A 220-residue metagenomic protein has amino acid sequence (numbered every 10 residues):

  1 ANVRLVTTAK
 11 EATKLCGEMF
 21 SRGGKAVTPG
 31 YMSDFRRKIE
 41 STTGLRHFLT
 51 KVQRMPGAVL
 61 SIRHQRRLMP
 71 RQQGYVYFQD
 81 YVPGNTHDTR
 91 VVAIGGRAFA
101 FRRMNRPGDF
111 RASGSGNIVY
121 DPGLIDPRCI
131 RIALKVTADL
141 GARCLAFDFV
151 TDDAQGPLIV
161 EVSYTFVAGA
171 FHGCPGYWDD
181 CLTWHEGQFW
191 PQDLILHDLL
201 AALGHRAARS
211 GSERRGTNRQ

Functional and structural regions predicted by a protein language model:
A1, S113-V119: Short, flexible active-site loops
A1-Y75, P127-I130: Active-site nucleotide/adenylate-binding loops and adjacent lid/helix of ATP-dependent enzymes
M19-G24, Q72-S115, R131-L145, T151-P157 (+1 more regions): Phosphate-binding core of ATP-grasp and ATP-grasp-like enzymes
S41-T43, T50-R54, A98-F99, F110-G114 (+2 more regions): Short acidic/polar alpha-helix capping motifs at helix-coil junctions
H47-T50, L60-S61, R103-P107, I118-V119: Short hydrophobic/aromatic-rich motifs at helix boundaries and adjacent loops
V119-L124, T151-Q220: C-terminal active-site "lid" helix and adjoining low-complexity regulatory extension at the edge of ATP-using catalytic
L124-P127, K135: Signature of lipid phosphatidyltransferase scaffolds
